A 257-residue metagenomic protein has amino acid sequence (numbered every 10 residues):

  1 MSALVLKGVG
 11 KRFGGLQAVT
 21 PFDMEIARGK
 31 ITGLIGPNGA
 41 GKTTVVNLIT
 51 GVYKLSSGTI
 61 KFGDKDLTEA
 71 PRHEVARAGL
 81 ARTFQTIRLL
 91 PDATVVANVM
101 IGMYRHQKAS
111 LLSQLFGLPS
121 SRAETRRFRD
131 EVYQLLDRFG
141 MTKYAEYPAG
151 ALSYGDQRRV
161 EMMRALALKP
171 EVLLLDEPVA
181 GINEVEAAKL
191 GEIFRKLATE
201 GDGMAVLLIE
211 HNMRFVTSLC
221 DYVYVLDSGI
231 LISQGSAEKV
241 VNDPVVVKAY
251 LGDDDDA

Functional and structural regions predicted by a protein language model:
M1-A257: Glycine-rich phosphate-binding loops of nucleotide-dependent enzymes
